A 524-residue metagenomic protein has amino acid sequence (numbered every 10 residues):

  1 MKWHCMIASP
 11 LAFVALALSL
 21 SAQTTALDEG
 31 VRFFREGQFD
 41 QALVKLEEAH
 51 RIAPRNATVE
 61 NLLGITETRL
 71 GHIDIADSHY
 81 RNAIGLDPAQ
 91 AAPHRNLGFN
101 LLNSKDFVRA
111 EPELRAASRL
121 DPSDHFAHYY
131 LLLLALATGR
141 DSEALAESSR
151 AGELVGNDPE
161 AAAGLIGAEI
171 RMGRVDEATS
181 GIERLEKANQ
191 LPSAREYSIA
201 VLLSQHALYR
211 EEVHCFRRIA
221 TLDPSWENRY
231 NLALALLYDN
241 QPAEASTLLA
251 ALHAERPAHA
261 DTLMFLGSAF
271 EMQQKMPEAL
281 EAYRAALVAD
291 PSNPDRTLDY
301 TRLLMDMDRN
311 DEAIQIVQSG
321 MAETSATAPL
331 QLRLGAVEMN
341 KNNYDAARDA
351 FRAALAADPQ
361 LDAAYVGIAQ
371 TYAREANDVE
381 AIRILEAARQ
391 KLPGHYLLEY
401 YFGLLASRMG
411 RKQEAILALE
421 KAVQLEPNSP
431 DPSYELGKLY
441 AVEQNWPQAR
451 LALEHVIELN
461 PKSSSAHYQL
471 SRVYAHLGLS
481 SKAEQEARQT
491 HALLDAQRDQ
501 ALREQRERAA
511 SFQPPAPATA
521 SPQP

Functional and structural regions predicted by a protein language model:
E36-E48, R69-N82, N103-A116, T138-R150 (+10 more regions): Structural signature of tandem alpha-helical TPR/SEL1-like repeats, specifically the intra-repeat loop/turn
I52, L86, L120, E153-V155 (+10 more regions): Structural marker of alpha-solenoid helical repeat scaffolds
N56, Q90, D124, D158 (+10 more regions): Residue-level recognition of tetratricopeptide repeat
V59, P93, A127, A161 (+10 more regions): TPR alpha-solenoid repeat register
L62, N96, Y130, G164 (+9 more regions): Canonical tetratricopeptide repeat
E153-L154, E458, S464-D499: TPR/TPR-like (Sel1-like) alpha-helical repeat modules
